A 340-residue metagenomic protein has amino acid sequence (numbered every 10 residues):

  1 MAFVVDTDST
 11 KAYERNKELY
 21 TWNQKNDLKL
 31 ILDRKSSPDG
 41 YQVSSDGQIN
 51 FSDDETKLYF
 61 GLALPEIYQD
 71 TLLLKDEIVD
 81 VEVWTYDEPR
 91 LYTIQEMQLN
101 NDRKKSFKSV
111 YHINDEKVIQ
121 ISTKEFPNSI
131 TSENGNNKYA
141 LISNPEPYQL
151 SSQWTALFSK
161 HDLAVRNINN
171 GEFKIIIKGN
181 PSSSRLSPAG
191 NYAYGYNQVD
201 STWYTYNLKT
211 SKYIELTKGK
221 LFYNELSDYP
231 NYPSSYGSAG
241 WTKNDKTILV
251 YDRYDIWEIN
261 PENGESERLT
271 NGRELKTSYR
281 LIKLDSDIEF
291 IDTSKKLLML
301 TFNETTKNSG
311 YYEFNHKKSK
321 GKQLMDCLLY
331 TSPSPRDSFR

Functional and structural regions predicted by a protein language model:
M1, Q48-K57, I130-K138, S184-Y192 (+3 more regions): Blade-terminus and WD-like Trp-Asp/Gly-His loop motifs, strongest in beta-propeller folds
V5, K174-V199: Internal alpha-helical scaffold/solenoid segments in large eukaryotic proteins
T7, K11-P38, S45-G47, G61-N128 (+6 more regions): Predominantly five- to eight-bladed beta-propeller fold
R15, D54, K104, S159 (+5 more regions): Short loop/turn segments that connect beta-strands within the blades of beta-propeller domains, predominantly WD40
Y330-F339: Conserved small/polar residues in nucleotide/adenosyl-binding loops
